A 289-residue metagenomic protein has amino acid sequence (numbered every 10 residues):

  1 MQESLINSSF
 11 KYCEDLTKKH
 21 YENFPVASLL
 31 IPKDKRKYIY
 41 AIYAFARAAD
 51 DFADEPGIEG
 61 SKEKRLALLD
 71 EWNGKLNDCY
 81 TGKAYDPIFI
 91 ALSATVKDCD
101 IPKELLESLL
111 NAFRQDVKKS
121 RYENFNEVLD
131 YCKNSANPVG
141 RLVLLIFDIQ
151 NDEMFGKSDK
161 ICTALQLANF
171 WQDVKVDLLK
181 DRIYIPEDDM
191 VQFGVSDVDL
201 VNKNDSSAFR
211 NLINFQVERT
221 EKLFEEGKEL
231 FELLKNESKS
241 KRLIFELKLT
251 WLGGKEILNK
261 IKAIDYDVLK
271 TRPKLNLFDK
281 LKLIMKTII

Functional and structural regions predicted by a protein language model:
M1-Q166, W171, K175-I289: Catalytic cores of Mg2+-dependent Asp-rich isoprenoid enzymes
